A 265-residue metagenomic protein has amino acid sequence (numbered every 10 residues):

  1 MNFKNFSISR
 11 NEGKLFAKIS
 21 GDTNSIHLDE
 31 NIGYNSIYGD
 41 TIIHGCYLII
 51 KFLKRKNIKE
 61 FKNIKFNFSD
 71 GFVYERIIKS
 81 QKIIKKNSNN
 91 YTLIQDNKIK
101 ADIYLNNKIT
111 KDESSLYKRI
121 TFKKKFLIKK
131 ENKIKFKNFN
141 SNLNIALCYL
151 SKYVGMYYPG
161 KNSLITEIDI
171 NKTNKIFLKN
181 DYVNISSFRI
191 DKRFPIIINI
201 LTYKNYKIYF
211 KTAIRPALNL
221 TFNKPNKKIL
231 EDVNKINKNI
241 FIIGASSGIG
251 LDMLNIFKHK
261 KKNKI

Functional and structural regions predicted by a protein language model:
M1-I8, N57-I128, K172-G244: HotDog/MaoC-like acyl-thioester-processing domains
M1-T41, Y104-L143: Catalytic strand-loop segment that frames the active site of acyl-thioester-processing enzymes
F16-S25, Y34-F61, N132-D169: Active-site helix/loop of acyl-thioester processing domains in fatty-acid/polyketide metabolism, spanning hotdog-fold
S246, L254: N-terminal Rossmann NAD(P)H-binding glycine-rich loop of SDR-like oxidoreductase domains
I249: Hydrophobic/small residue at the entry helix of a nucleotide-binding pocket
F257: Aromatic pocket-lining residues of Rossmann-like dinucleotide-binding sites
K261-I265: Conserved glycine-rich Rossmann-like NAD(P)H-binding loop of the short-chain dehydrogenase/reductase
